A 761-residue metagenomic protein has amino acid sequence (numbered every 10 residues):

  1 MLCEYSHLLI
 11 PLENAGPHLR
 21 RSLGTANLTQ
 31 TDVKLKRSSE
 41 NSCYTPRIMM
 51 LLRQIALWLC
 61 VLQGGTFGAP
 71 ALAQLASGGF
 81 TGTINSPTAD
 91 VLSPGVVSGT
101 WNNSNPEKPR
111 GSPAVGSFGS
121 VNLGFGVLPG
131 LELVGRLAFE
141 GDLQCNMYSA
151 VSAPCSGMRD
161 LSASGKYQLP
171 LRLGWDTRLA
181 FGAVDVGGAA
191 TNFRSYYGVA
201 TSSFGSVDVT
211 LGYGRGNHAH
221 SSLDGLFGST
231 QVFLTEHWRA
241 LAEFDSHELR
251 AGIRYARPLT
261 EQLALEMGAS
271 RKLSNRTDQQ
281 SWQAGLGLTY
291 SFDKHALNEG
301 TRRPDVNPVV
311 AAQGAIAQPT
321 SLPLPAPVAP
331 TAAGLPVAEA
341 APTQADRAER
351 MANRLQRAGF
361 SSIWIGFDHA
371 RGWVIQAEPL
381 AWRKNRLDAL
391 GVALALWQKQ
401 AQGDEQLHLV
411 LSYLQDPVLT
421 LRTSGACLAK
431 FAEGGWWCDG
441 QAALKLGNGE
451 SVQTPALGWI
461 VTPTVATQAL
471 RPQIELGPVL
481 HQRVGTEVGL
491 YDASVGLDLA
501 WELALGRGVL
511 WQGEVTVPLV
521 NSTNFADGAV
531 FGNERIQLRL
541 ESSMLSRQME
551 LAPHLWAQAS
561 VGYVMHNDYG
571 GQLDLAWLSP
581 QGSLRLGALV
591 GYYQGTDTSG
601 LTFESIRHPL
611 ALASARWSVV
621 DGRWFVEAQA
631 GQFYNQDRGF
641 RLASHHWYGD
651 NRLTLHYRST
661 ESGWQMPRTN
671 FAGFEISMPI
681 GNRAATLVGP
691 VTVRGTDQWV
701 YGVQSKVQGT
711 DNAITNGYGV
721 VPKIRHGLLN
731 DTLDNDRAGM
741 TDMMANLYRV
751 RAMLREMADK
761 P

Functional and structural regions predicted by a protein language model:
A73-N192, Y196, S203-V207, R215-G216 (+10 more regions): Transmembrane beta-barrel domains of Gram-negative outer membranes and organellar outer membranes
L75-G82, L241, D245, P258-F367 (+4 more regions): Flexible, glycine-rich linker and terminal segments associated with outer-membrane beta-barrel/transport systems
D90, G119-L128, P154, M158-L173 (+12 more regions): Feature captures outer-membrane beta-barrel proteins of Gram-negative bacteria and organelles
V97-W101, R371-P379: Short, aliphatic-rich beta-strand segments
W101-N103, G135-L137, L179-D185, L211-R215 (+11 more regions): Transmembrane beta-barrel strands of outer-membrane/channel proteins
R110, Q144-M147, A190, H220 (+10 more regions): Outer-membrane beta-barrel proteins
